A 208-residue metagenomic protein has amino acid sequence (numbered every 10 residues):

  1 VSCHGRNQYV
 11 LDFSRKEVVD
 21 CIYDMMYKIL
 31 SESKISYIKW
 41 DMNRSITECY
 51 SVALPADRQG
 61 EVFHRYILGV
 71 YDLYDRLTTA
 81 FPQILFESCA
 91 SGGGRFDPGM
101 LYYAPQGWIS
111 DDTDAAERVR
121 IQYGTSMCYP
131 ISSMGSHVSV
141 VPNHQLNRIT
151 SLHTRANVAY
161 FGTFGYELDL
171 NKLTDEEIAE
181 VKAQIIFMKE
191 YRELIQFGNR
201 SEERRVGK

Functional and structural regions predicted by a protein language model:
V1-D20, H64-N171: Glycan-recognition surfaces
V1-H4, V52-G60: Short glycine/proline- and charge-enriched loop/turn segments that cap or connect secondary-structure elements
I22-A56: Active-site groove signature of glycoside hydrolases
M26-L30, Y71-D75, I185: Generic structural signal for well-ordered alpha-helices, preferentially at hydrophobic/aromatic core positions
T78, S201-E202: Short, Gly/Pro- and small/polar-rich lid/capping loops
H153-S201: Catalytic cores of secreted or luminal carbohydrate-active enzymes
E203-G207: Conserved small/polar residues in nucleotide/adenosyl-binding loops
